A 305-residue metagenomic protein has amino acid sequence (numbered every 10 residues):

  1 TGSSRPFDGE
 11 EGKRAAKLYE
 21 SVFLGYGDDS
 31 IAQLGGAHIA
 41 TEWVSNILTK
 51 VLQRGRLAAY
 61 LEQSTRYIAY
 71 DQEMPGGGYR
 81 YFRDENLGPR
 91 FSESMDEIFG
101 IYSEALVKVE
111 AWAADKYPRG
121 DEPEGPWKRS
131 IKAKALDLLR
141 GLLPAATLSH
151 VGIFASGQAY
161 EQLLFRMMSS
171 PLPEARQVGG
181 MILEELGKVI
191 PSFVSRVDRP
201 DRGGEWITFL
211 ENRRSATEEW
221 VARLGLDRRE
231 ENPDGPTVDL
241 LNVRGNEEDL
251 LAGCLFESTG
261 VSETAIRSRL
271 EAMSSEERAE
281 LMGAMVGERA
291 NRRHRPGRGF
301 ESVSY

Functional and structural regions predicted by a protein language model:
T1-Y305: A conserved ligand/cofactor-binding region detector
